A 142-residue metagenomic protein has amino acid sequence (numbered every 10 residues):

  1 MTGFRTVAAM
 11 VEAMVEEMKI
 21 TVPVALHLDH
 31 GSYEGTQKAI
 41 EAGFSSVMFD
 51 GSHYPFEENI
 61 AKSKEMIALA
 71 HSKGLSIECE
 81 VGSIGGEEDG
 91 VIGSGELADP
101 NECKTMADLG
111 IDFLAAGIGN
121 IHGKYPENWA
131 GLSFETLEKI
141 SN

Functional and structural regions predicted by a protein language model:
M1-T21, H30-N142: Alpha/beta enzyme core
